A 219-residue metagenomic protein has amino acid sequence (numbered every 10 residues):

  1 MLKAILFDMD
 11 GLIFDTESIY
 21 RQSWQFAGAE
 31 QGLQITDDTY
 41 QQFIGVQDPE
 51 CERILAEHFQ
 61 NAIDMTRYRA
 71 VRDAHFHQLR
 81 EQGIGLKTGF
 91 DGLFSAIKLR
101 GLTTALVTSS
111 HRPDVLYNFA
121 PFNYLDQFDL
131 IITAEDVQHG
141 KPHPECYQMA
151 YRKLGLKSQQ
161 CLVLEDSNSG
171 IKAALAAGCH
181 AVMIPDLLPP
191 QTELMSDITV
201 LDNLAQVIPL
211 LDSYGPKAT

Functional and structural regions predicted by a protein language model:
M1-K3, S95-K98, H111-T219: Asp-based, Mg2+/Mn2+-dependent phosphohydrolase catalytic module
M1-Q42: Active-site neighborhood of HAD-like aspartate-dependent phosphohydrolases
I19, V46-Q47, V71, G85-G89 (+4 more regions): Short beta->alpha linker loops
R21, Q25, D48-R53, M65 (+1 more regions): An amphipathic alpha-helix signature
A27-G28, Q47-N61, N118, Y151: Helix-loop "lid/cap" segments that line or gate small-molecule binding pockets
L33-Q41, N61-A70, S158: Short, surface-exposed acidic
L55-F94, R100: Metal-dependent phosphoesterase signature
